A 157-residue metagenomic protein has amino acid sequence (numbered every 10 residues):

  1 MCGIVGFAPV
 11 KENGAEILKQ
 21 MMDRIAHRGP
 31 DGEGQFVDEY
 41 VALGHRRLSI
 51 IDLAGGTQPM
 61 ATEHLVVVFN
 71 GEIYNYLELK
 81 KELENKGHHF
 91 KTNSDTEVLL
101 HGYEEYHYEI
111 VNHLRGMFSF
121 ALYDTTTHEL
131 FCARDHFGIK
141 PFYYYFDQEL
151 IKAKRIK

Functional and structural regions predicted by a protein language model:
M1-K157: N-terminus-centric sequence/structural signature that marks the extreme N-terminus and adjacent "lid/interface" module
